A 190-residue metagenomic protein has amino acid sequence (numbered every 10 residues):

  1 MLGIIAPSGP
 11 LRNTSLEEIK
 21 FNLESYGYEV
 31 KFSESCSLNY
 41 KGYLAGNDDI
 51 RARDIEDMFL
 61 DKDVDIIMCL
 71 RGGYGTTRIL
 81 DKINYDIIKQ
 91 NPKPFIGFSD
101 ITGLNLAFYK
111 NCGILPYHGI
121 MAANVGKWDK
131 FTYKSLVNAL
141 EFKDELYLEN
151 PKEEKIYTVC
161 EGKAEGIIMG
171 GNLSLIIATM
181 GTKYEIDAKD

Functional and structural regions predicted by a protein language model:
M1-D63: ATP/NTP phosphate-donor binding region
L11-T14, E18, I50-R53, Y74 (+4 more regions): Conserved active-site and cofactor/substrate-binding residues in soluble primary-metabolism enzymes
V64-I66, Q90-F95, E165-G166: Short active-site oxyanion
I66-T77, F98: N-terminal glycine-rich "phosphate-gripper" loop used for MgATP/nucleotide binding and carboxylate activation
Y85-F108, L115-A122: Short, acidic/small-residue loops that bind anionic groups at enzyme active sites
G113-G181: Conserved anion/nucleotide-ligand pocket segment
D187-D190: Internal helical hairpin/lid segments
